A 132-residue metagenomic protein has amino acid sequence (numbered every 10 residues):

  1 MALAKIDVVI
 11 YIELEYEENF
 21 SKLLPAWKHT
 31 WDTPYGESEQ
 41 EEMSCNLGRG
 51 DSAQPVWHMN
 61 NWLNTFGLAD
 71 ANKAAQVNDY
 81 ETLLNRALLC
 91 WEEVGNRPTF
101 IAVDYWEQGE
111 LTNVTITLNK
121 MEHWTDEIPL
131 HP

Functional and structural regions predicted by a protein language model:
M1-P132: Catalytic cores of phosphodiester-bond hydrolases, prominently lipid phosphodiesterases
